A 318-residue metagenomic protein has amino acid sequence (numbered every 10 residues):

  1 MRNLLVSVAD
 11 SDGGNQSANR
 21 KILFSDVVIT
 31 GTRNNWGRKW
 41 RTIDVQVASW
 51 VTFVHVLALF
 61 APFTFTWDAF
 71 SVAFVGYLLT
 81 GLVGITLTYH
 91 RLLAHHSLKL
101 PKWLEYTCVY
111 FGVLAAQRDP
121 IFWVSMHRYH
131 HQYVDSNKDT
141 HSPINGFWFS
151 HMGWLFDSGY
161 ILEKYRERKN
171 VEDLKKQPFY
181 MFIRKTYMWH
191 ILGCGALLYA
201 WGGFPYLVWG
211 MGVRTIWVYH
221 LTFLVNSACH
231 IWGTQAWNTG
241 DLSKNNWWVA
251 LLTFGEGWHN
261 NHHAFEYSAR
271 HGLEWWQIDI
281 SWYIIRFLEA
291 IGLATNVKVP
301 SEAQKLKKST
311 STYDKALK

Functional and structural regions predicted by a protein language model:
M1-F223, A228, S268-K318: Non-catalytic, topology-defining segments of multipass membrane proteins
V171-P178, W232-W258, A264-F265: Active-site-proximal inter-transmembrane loops
N226, N260-N261: Asparagine-centered polar/low-complexity signal
